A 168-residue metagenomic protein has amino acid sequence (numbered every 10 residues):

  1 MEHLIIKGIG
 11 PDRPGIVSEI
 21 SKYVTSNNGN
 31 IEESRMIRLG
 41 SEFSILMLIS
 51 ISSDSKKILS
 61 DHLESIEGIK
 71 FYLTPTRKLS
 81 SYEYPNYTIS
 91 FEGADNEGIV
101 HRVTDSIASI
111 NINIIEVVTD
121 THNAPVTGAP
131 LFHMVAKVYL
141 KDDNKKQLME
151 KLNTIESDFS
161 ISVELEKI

Functional and structural regions predicted by a protein language model:
M1-I168: A conserved regulatory-domain signal marking ACT and ACT-like small-molecule sensing domains and adjacent regulatory
